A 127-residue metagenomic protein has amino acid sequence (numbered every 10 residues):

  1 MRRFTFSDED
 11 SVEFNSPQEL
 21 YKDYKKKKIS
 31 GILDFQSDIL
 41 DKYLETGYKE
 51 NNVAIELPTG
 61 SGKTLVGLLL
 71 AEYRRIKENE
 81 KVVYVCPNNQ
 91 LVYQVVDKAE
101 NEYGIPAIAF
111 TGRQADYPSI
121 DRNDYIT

Functional and structural regions predicted by a protein language model:
M1-T127: N-terminal helicase ATP-binding lobe
